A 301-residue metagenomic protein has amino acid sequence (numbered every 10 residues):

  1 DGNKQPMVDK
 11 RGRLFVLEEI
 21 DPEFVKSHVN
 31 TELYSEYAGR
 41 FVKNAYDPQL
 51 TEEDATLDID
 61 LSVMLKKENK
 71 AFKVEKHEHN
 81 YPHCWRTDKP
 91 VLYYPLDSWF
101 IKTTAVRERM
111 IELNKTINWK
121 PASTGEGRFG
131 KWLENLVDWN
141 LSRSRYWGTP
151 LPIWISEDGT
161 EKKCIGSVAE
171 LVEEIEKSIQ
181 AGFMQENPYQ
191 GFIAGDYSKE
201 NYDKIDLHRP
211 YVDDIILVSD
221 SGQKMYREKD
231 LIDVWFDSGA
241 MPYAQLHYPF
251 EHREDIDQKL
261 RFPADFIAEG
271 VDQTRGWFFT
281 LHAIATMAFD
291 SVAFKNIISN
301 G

Functional and structural regions predicted by a protein language model:
D1-A194, L207, W277-F278: Residue patterns forming the tRNA-binding/recognition surfaces of aminoacyl-tRNA synthetases and related DALR
L57, K115-K120, K131-W132, L136-D138 (+1 more regions): Conserved active-site neighborhood of enzyme catalytic/cofactor-binding cores
